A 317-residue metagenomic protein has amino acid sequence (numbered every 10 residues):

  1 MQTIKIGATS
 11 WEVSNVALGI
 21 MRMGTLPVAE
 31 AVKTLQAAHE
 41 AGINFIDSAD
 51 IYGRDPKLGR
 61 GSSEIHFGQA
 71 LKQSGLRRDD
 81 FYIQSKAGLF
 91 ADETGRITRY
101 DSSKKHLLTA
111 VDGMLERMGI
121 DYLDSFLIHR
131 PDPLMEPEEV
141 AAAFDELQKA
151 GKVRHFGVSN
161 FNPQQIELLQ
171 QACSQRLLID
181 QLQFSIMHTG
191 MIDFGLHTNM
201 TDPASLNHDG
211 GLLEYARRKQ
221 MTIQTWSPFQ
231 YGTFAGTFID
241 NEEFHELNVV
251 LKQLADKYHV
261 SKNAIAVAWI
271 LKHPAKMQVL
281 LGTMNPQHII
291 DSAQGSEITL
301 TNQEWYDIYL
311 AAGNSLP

Functional and structural regions predicted by a protein language model:
M1-F81, K149, Q230: N-terminal binding-site loop/beta-alpha segment at the start of enzyme catalytic domains that lines or forms
G19-A29, E93-K105, L134: Active-site mouth loops of central-metabolism enzymes
P27-A38, S102-M118, Q164-E167: Short, acidic/polar
A31, F67, L107, V111 (+2 more regions): Aromatic/hydrophobic pocket-lining residues that form the small-molecule binding cavity in soluble enzyme cores
I43, I120-L123, V153, L177: A structural motif
D55-L58, L89-S102, F238-I239: Surface-exposed, active-site-proximal loop segments in enzymatic domains
L115-E136: Active-site groove signature of glycoside hydrolases
P131, M135-P317: Beta/alpha (TIM)-barrel catalytic core signal, keyed to glycine-rich beta->alpha loops juxtaposed to Asp/Glu that bind
